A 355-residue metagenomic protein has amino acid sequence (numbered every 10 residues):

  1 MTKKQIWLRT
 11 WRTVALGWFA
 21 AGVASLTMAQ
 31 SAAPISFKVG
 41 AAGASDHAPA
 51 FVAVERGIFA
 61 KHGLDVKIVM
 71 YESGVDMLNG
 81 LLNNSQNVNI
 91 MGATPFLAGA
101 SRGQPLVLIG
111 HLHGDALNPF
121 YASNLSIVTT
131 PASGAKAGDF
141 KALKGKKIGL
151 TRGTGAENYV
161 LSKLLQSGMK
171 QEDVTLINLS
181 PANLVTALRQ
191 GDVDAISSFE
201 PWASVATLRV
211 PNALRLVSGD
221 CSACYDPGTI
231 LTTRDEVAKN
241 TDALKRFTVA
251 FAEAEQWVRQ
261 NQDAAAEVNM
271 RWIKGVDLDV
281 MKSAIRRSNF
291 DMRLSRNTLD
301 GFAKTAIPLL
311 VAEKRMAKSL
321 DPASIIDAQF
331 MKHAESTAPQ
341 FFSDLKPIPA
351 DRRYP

Functional and structural regions predicted by a protein language model:
T2-W18: Bacterial N-terminal signal peptides that target proteins for export
A24-A29: N-terminal signal peptide c-region/cleavage motif recognized by signal peptidases
Q30-K170, T175-N178, D194, E200 (+1 more regions): Short, glycine-/small- and polar/acidic-enriched structural segments that line small-molecule recognition paths
V39, A50, F59, L81 (+8 more regions): Residue-level signal for nonpolar/aromatic packing positions in well-ordered secondary structure
A44, Y71-V75, I90, L150 (+6 more regions): Soluble non-cytosolic domains of exported or imported proteins
T94, L176-I177, A182-K274: Pocket-lining segment of extracytoplasmic ligand-binding domains
A238-K318: Secondary-structure end/capping motifs
V311-P355: Conserved C-terminal helix/tail region of periplasmic/extracytoplasmic solute-binding proteins
